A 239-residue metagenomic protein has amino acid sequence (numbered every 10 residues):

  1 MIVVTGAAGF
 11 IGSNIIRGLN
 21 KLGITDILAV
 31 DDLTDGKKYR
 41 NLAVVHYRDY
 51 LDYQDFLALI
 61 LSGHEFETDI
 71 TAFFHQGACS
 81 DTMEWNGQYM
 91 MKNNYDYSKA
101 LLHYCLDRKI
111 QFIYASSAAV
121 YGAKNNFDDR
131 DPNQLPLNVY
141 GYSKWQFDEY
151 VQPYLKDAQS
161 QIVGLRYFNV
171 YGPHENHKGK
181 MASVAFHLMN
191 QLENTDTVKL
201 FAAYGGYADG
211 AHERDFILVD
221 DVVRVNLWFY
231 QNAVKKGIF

Functional and structural regions predicted by a protein language model:
I2-I24: N-terminal Rossmann NAD(P)H-binding glycine-rich loop of SDR-like oxidoreductase domains
T5, V30, F73-G77, F112-A118 (+1 more regions): SDR active-site strand-loop-helix element
A29-L57: Glycine-rich phosphate-binding loop and adjoining beta1-alpha1-beta2 segment of Rossmann-like nucleotide-binding folds
V44, Y53-Q54, A58-N93: NAD(P)H-binding glycine-rich loop region in Rossmannoid oxidoreductase-like domains and their noncatalytic homologs
R48, I70-T71, I110: Conserved acidic residues
K92, D96-A100, D107, Q111 (+4 more regions): Catalytic helix-loop patch of NAD(P)-dependent Rossmann-fold dehydrogenases
V139, E149-W228: NAD(P)-dependent short-chain dehydrogenase/reductase
